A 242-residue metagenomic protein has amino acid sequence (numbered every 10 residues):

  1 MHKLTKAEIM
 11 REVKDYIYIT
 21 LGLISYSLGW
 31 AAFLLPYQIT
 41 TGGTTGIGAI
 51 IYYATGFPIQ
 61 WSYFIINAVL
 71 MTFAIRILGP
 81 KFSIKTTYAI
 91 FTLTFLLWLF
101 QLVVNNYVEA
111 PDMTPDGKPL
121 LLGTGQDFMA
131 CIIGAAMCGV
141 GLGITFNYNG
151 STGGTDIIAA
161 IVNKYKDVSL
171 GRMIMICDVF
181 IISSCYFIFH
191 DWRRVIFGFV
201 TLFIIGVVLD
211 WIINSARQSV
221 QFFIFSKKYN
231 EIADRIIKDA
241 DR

Functional and structural regions predicted by a protein language model:
H2-Y229, D239: Core subunits and conserved enzymes of cellular information-processing and envelope-translocation systems across
I232-R235: Hydrophobic side chains in well-ordered alpha-helices
